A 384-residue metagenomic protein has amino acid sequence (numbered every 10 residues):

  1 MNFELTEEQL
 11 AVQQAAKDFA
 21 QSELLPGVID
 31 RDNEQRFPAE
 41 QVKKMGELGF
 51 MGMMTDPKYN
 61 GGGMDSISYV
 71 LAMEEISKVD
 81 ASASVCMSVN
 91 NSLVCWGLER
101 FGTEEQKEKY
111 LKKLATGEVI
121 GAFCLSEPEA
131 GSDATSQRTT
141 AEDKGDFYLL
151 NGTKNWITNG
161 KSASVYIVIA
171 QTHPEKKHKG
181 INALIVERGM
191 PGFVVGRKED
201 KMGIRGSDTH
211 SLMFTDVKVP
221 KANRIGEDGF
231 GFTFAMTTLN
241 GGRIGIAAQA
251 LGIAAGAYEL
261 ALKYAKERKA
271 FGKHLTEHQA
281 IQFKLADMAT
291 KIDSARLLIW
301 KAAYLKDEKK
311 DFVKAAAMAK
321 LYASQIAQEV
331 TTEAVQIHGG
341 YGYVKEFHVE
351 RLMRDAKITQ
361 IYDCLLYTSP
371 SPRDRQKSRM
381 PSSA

Functional and structural regions predicted by a protein language model:
M1-S88, K109, K113-T116, I120 (+2 more regions): Amphipathic, small/basic residue-rich leader segments at the start of a protein or domain
N2-V12, E74, K78-V79, T172 (+2 more regions): Glycine-rich beta->alpha junctions and the first turn(s) of the following alpha-helix
L25-R36, L262, K266-T276, A289-Y322 (+1 more regions): C-terminal helix-coil-helix/basic helical segment that borders enzyme active sites and/or dimer interfaces and provides
G46, W300-K306, D311-F312, A327-R354 (+1 more regions): A glycine-biased, small/acidic residue-tolerant capping/turn segment at secondary-structure junctions
V85-E105, G131-A134: N-terminal glycine-rich flavin-associated loop
F147, N151-V195: A short core secondary-structure module
Y367-P372: Conserved small/polar residues in nucleotide/adenosyl-binding loops
S378-A384: Hydrophobic alpha-helical segments, chiefly the membrane-spanning helices and signal/signal-anchor peptides
